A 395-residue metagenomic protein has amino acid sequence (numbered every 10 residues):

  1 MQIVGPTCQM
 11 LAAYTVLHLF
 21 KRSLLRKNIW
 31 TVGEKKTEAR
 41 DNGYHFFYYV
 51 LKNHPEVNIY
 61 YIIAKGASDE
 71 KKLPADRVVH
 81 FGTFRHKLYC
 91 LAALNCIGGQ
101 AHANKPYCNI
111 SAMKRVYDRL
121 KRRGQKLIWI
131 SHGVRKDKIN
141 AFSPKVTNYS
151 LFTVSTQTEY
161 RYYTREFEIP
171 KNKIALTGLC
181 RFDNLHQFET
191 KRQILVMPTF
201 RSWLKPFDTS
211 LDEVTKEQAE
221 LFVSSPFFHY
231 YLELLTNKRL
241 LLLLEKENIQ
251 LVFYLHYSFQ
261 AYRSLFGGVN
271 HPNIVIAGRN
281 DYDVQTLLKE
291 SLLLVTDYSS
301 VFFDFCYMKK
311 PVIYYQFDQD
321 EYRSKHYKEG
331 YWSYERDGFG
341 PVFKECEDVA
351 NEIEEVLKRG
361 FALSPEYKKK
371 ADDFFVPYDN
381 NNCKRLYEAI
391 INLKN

Functional and structural regions predicted by a protein language model:
M1-E34, S210-E213, E217-F222, F228: Membrane-proximal basic amphipathic "stem/tether" segments
I29-L185: Active-site and donor-binding regions of nucleotide-sugar-utilizing enzymes
G33-E34, I97-A101, S131-G133, V196-D208 (+3 more regions): Short loop/turn segments at strand-loop or loop-helix junctions that form parts of catalytic or ligand-binding pockets
D41-F47, L51, C180-L265, F343: Conserved catalytic-core segment of nucleotide-activated headgroup transferases in glycan assembly
H80-Y89, Y257-F303: Donor nucleotide-activated moiety binding/catalytic core segment of transferases that use nucleotide-activated donors
C108-H132, E213-F222, K310-E321: A short, gly/pro- and small-residue-rich
F266-N270, Y298-F374: Catalytic binding pocket for nucleotide-activated donors in carbohydrate/polymer assembly enzymes
D379-N395: C-terminal alpha-helical cap of glycosyltransferases
